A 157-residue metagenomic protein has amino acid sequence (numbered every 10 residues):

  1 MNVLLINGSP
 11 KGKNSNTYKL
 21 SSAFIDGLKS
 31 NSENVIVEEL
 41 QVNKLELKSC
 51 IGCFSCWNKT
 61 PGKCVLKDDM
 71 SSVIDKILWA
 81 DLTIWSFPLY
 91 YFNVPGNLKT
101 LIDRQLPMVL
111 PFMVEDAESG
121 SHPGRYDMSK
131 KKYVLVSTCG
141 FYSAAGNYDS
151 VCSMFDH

Functional and structural regions predicted by a protein language model:
M1-P111, H157: N-terminal beta1-alpha1-beta2 submodule of the flavodoxin-like/Rossmannoid cofactor-binding fold
L110-D156: Short, glycine-/small-residue-rich phosphate/pyrophosphate-handling segment
